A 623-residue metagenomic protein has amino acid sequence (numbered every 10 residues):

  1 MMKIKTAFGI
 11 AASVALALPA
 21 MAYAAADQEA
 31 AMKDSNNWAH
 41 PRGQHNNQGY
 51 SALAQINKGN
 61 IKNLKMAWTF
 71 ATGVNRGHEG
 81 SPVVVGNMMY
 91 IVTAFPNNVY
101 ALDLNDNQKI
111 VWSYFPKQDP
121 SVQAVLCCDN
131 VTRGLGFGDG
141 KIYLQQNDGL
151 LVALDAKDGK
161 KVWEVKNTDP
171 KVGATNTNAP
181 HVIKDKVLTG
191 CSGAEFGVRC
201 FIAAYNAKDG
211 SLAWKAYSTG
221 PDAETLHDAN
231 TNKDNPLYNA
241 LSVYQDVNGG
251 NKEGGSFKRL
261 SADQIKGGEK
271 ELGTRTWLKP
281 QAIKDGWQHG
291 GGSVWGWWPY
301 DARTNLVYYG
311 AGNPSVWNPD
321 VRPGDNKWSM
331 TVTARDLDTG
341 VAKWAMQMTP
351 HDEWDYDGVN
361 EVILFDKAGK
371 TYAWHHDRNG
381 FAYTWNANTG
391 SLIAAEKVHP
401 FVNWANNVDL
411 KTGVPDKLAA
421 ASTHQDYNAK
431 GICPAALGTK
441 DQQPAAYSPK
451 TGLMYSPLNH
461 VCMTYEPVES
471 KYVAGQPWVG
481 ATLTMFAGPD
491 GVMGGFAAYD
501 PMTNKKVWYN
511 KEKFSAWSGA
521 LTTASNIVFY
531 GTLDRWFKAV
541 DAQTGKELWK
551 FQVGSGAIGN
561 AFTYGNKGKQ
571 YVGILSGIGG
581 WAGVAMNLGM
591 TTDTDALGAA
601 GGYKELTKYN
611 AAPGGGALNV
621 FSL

Functional and structural regions predicted by a protein language model:
A25-T72, K109-A124, K160-D169, S211-G220 (+8 more regions): Aromatic (tryptophan-biased) beta-strands that constitute blades/sheets of beta-rich domains
W38-R42, G77-N98, A124-L150, T175-R199 (+10 more regions): Repeat-blade elements of multi-bladed beta-propeller folds
Q44-T168, T523: N-terminal cofactor/phosphate-binding cores enriched in small/glycine residues, especially glycine-rich loops such as
D103-N107, D155-D158, N206-D209, L337-T339 (+3 more regions): Short loop/turn segments that connect beta-strands within beta-propeller blades
T175-L212, T219, E353-V408, A421-C433 (+2 more regions): Repeat-solenoid scaffold signature
L260-K266, K270-A382, N386-S391, E396-P400 (+2 more regions): Beta-propeller domains
F562-L623: Blade-level signature of beta-propeller repeat domains, shared across WD40, Kelch, NHL, RCC1 and BNR/Asp-box propellers
